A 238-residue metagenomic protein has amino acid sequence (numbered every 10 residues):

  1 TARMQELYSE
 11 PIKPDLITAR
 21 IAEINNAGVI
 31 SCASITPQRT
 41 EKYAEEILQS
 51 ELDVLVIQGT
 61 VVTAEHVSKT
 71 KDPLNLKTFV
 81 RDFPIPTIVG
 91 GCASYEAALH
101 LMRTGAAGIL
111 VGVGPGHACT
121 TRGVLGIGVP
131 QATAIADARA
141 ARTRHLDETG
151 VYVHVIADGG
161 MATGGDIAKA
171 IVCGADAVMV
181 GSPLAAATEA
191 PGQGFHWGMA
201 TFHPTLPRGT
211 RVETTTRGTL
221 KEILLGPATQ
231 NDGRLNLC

Functional and structural regions predicted by a protein language model:
T1-T149, H154, S182-A187: Active-site entrance/lid segments in N-terminal catalytic domains of soluble metabolic enzymes
Y8-A22, P84, G126-A157, A162-C238: Alpha/beta catalytic cores of nucleotide-metabolism and tRNA/nucleoside-modifying enzymes
